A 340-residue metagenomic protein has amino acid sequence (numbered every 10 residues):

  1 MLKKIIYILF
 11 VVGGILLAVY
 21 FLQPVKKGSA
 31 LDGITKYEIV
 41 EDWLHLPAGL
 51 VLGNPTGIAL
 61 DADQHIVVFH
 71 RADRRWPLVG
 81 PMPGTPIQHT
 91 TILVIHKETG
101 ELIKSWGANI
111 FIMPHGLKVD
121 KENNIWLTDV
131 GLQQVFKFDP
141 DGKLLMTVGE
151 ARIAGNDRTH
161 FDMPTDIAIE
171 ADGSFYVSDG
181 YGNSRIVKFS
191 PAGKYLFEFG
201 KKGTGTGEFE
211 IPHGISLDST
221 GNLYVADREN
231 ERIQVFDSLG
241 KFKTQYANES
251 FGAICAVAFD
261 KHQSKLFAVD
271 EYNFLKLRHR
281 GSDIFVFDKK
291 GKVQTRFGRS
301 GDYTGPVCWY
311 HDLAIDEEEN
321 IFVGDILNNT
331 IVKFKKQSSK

Functional and structural regions predicted by a protein language model:
M1-K4: Positively charged n-region of N-terminal signal peptides that target proteins for export
Y7-I8, G13-K340: Eukaryotic scaffold repeat domains enriched in small/polar residues
